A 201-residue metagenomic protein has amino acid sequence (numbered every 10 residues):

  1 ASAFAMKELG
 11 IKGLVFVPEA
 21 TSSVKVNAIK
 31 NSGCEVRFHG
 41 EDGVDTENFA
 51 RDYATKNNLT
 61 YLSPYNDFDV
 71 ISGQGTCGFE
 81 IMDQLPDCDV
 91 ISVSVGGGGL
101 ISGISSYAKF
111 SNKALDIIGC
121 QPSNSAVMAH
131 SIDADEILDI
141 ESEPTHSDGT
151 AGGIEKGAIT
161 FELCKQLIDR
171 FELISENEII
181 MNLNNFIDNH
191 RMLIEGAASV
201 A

Functional and structural regions predicted by a protein language model:
A1-A201: PLP-dependent amino-acid enzyme catalytic core
